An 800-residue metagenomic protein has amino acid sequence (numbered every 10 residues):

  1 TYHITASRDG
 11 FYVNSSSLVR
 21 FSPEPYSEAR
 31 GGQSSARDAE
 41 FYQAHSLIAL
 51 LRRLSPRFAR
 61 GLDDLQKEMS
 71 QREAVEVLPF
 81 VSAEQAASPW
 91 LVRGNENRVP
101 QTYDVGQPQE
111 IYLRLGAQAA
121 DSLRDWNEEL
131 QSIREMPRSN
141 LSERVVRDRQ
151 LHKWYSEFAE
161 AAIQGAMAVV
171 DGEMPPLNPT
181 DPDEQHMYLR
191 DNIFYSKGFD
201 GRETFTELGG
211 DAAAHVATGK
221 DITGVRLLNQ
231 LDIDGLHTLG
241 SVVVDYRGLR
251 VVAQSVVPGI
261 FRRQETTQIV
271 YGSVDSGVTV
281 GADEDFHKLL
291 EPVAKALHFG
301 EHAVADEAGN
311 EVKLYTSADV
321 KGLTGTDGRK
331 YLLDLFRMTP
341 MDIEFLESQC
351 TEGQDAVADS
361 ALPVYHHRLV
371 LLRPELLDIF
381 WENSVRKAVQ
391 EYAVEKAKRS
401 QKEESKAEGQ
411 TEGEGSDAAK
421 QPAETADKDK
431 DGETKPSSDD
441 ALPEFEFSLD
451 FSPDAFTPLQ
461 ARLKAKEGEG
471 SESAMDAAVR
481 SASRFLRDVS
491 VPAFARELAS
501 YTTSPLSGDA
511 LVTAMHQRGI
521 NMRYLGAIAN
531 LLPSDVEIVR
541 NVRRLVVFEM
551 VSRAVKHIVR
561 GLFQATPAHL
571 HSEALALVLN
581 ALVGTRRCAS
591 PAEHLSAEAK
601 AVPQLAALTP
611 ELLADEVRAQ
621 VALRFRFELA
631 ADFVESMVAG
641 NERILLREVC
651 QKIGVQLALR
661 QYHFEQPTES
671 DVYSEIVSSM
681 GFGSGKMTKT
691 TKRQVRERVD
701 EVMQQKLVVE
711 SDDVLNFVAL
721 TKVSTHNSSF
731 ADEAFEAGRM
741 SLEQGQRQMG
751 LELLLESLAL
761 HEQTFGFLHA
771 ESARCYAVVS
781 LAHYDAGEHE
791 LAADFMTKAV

Functional and structural regions predicted by a protein language model:
T1, G198-D200, T206-T238, A294-E307 (+6 more regions): Eukaryotic beta-rich interaction modules
T1-R8: Amphipathic, interaction-prone secondary-structure segments
R8-I48, Q268-V274, R337-W381, A793-A799: Aromatic/acidic cage segments in peptide-binding pockets
F21-W90: Glycine-centered motif in EGF-like
N140, R144-K295, H302-A305: Extended, well-ordered protein cores
L236, V242-P292, D342-E391, E395 (+1 more regions): ATP-dependent carboxylate/phosphate-activation module, predominantly the ATP-grasp catalytic core and closely related
T316-M341: Conserved metal-phosphate-binding beta-hairpin within the catalytic cores of diverse ATP-dependent phosphoryl-transfer
M341-S384, V389, K396-V800: Intrinsic-disorder-linked linear interaction elements in eukaryotic regulatory proteins
